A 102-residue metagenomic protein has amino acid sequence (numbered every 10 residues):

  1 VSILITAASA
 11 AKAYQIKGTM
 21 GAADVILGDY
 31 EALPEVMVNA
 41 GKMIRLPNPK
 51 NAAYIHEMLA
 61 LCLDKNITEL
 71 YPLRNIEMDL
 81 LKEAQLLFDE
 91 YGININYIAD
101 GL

Functional and structural regions predicted by a protein language model:
V1-G101: ATP-binding N-terminal substructure of ATP-dependent carboxylate-amine bond-forming enzymes
